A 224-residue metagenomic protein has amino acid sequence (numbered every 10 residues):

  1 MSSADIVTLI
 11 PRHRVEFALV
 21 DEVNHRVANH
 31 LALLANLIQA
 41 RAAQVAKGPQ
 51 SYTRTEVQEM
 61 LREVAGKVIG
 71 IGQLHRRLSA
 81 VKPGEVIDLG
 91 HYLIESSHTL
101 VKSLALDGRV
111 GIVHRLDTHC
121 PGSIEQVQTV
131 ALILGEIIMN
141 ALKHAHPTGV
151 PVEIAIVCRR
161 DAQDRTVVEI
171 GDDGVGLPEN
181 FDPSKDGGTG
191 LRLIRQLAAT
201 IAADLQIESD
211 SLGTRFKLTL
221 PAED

Functional and structural regions predicted by a protein language model:
I6-N24, E85-I87, A105-E136, L142-E153: Conserved short strand/loop->alpha-helix "switch" segment adjacent to the catalytic nucleotide/phosphoryl-transfer site
V15, L19, L31-I69: Histidine phosphotransfer helical core of two-component systems
R41-Q58, L74-V86, H144-H146: Flexible helix-coil linker/loop segments in the cytosolic histidine kinase module, especially at subdomain junctions
E59-I69, Q73, R77-A80, G84-S103: Short beta-to-alpha transition helix within the HATPase_c
P151-D164: Short beta-strand/loop element within the Bergerat-fold HATPase_c
Q163-L191: Glycine-rich/acidic phosphate-handling loop/turn and adjacent ATP-lid/helix of nucleotide-binding kinase/ATPase domains
R165, G176, D210-K217: Glycine-rich nucleotide-binding loop
N180-S209: ATP phosphate-binding glycine-rich loop and adjacent ATP-lid/helix-beta elements within ATP-binding kinase/ATPase
